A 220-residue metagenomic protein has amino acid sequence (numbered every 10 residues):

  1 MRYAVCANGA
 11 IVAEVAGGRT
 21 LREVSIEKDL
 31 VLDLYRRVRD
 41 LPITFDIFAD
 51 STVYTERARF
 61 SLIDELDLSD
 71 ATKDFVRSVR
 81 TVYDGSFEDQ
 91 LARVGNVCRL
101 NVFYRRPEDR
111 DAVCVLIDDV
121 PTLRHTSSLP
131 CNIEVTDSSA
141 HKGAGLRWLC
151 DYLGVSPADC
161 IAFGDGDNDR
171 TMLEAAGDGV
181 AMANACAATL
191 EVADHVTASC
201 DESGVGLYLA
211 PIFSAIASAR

Functional and structural regions predicted by a protein language model:
M1-A7, H125-T126, G179-A183, T197-A198: Short hydrophobic/aromatic-enriched beta-strand-loop microsegments
M1-R2, L21-V24, L62-L66, G143-A144 (+2 more regions): Short, hinge-like loop/turn segments at secondary-structure boundaries
M1-V31: Alpha-helical substrate-recognition element adjacent to the catalytic core
R37, L41-T44, F48-F163, D167: Conserved acidic, metal-coordinating active-site core of Asp-based, Mg2+-dependent phosphoryl-transfer enzymes
D118, I133-R220: Mg2+-dependent phosphoryl-transfer enzymes with acidic/Ser/Thr/Gly-rich catalytic loops
